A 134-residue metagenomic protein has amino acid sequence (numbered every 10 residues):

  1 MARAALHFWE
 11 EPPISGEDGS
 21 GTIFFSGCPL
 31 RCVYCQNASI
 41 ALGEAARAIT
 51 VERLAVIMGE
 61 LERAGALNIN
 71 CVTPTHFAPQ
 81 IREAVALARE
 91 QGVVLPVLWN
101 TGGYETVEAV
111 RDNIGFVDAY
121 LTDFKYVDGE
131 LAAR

Functional and structural regions predicted by a protein language model:
M1-A119, D128-E130: Conserved Radical SAM active-site core
K125: Cell-envelope and extracellular/periplasmic
A133-R134: Anionic-ligand binding region
